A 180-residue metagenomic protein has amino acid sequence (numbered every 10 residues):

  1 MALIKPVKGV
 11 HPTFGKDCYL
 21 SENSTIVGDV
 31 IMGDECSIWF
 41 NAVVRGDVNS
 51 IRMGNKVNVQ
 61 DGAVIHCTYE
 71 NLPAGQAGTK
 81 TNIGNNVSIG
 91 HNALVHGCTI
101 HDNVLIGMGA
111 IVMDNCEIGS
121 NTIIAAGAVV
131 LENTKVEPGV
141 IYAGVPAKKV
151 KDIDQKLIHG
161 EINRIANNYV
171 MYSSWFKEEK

Functional and structural regions predicted by a protein language model:
M1-E35, E178: Extended, small-residue-rich solenoid/repeat segments and analogous flexible loops that form exposed scaffolds
M1-H11, D47, M53-N55, Q60-T81 (+2 more regions): Glycine-rich hexapeptide-repeat left-handed beta-helix
I31, G46-V48: Charged, well-structured alpha/beta interaction segments
S88: Short HxH-centered metal-ligating active-site micro-motif
